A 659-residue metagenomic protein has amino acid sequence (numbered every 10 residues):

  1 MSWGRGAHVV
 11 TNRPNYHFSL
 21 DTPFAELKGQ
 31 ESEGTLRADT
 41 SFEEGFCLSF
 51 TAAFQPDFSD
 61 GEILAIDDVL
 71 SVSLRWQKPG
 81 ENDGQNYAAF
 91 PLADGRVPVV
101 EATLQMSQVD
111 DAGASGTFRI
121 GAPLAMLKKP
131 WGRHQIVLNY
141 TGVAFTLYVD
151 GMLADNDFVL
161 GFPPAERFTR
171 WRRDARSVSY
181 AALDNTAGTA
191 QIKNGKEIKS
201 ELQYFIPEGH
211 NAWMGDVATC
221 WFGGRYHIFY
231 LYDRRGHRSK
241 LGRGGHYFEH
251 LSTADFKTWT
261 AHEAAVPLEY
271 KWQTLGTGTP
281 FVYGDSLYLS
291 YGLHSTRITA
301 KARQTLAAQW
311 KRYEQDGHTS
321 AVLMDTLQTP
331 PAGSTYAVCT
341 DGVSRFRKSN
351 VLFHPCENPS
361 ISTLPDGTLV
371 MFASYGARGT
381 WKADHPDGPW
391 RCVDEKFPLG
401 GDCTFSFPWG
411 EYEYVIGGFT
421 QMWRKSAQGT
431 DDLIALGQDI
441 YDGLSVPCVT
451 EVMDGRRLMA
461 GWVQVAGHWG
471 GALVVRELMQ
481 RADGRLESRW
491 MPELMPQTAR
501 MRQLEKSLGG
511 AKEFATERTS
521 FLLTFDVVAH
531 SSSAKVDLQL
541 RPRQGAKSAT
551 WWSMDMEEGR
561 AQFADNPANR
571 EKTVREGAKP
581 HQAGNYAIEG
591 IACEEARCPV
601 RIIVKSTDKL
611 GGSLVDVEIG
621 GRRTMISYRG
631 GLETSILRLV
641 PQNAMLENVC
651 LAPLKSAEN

Functional and structural regions predicted by a protein language model:
S2-K28, S49-A53, F90-L160: Extracellular glycan-interaction surfaces
N12-D110, A529-K535: Extracellular glycan-recognition modules
R37-L48, D68, L124-G132, W171-S177 (+2 more regions): Extracellular/lumenal carbohydrate-interaction signature centered on repeated Trp-anchored short motifs
D67-L127, M554-A583: Trp/Tyr-centric glycan-recognition "aromatic platform" motifs on solvent-exposed beta-strand/loop surfaces
D155-A187, T624-N648: Flexible glycan-contacting loops in extracellular carbohydrate-active proteins
Q191, Q428-G443, E451-N659: Beta-rich accessory regions
K196-I206, F256-L268, V338-H354, T380-L399 (+2 more regions): Blade-edge beta-strand/turn elements of extracellular beta-propeller and related beta-sheet repeat scaffolds
G215-L241, H262-A264, G276-L306, W310-Q328 (+5 more regions): Hydrophobic core segments of beta-strands in well-ordered, beta-rich domains
